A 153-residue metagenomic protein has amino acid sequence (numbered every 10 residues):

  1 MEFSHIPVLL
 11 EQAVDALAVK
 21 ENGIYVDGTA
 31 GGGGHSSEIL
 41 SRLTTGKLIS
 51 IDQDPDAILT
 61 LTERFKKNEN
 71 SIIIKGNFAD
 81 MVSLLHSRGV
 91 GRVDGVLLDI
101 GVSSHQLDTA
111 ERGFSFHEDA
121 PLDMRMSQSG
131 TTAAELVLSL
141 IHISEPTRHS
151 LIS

Functional and structural regions predicted by a protein language model:
M1-I6: Class I SAM-dependent transferase core
P7-E21: Conserved alpha-helix/loop element of class I SAM-dependent methyltransferases that forms part of the SAM/SAH-binding
A13, T29, D99: Residue-level signature of catalytic and energy-coupling elements of molecular machines, predominantly ATP/GTP-dependent
I24-S83: SAM cofactor-binding core of SAM-dependent methyltransferases, primarily the Rossmann-like beta-alpha-beta module
T29, S36, T132, T147-R148: Ser/Thr-centric signal marking residues that sit in or immediately flank functional binding/regulatory motifs
L84-G95: A short acidic, Gly/Pro-enriched loop at the edge of an enzyme's catalytic core that lines a small-molecule cofactor
V93-L138: A mobile, often basic/glycine-rich helix-loop segment that functions as the active-site lid/recognition loop
H142-S153: Single conserved hydrophobic/aromatic residue that forms the stacking wall/gate of nucleotide- or nucleobase-binding
